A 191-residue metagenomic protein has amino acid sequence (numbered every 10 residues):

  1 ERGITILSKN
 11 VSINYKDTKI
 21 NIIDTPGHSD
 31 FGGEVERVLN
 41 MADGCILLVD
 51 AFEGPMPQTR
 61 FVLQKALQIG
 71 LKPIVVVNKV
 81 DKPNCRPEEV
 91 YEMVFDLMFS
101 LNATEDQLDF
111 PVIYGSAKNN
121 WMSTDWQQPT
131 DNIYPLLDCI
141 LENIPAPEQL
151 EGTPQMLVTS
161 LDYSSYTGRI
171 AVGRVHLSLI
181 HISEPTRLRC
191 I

Functional and structural regions predicted by a protein language model:
E1-S8, F31, L97-D109, L141-P154 (+1 more regions): Active-site phosphate-binding and catalytic loops of NTP-dependent enzymes
E1-V49, V62: Conserved P-loop/Walker A NTP-binding site and adjacent catalytic elements of P-loop NTPases
G3, I22-D24, V38, I46 (+6 more regions): Residue-level signature of catalytic and energy-coupling elements of molecular machines, predominantly ATP/GTP-dependent
S29, N40-R60, K72-I74, V80-E88: Conserved Switch II/interswitch segment of TRAFAC-class P-loop GTPases
C45-L48, G70-N78, N102-S116: Conserved beta-strand/loop subsegment of P-loop NTPase cores
P83-L141: Canonical P-loop GTPase G-domain recognition
L161-D162, V172-L179: A structural micro-motif recognizing beta-strand termini and the immediately following turn/loop segments
I180-I191: Single conserved hydrophobic/aromatic residue that forms the stacking wall/gate of nucleotide- or nucleobase-binding
